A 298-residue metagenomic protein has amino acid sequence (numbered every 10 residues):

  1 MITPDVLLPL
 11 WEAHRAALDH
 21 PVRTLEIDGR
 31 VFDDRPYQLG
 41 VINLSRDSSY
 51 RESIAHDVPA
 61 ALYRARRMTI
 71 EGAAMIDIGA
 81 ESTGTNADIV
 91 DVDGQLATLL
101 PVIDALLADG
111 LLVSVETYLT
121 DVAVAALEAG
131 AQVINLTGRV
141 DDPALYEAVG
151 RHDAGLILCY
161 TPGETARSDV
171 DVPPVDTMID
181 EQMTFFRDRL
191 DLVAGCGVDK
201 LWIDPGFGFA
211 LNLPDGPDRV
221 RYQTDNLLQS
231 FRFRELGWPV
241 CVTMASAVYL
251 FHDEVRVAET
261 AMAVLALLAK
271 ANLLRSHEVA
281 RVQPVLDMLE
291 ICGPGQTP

Functional and structural regions predicted by a protein language model:
M1-T3: A general sequence property marking short-to-moderate contiguous segments in secreted/outer-membrane adhesion
D5, P9, R15-A16, I27 (+8 more regions): Active-site-adjacent loop and "lid" segments of alpha/beta metabolic enzymes
L10-Y37: N-terminal carbohydrate-binding accessory modules
P36-V41, A74-D77, L112-S114, Q132-V133 (+4 more regions): Structural preference for beta-strand elements that scaffold enzyme active sites
Y63-G79, A266: Catalytic domains of carbohydrate-active enzymes, especially glycoside hydrolases
T117: Short loop/edge segments at beta-strand edges and connector loops that shape dinucleotide/nucleotide cofactor-binding
